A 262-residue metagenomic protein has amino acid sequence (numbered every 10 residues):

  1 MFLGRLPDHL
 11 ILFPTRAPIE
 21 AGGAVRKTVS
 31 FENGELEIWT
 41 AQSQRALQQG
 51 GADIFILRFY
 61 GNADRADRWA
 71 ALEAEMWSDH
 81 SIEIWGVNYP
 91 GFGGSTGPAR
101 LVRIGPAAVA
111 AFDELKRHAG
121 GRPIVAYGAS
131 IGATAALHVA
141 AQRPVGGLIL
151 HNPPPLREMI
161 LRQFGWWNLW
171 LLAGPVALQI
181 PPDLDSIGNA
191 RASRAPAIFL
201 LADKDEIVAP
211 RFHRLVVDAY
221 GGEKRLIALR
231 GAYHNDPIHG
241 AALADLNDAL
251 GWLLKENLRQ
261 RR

Functional and structural regions predicted by a protein language model:
M1-F31, E35-Q44: An N-terminal hydrophobic leader/cap segment in hydrolases
L36-E114, R122, T134: Membrane-embedded segments
L72, D185-S186, A195, A209-D218: Short alpha-helix in the alpha/beta-hydrolase fold that links the catalytic acid
A119-S130: Alpha/beta-hydrolase fold nucleophile elbow
H138-N189, A195, I238-H239: Hydrolase active-site cap/lid region
A192-R194, I198-L201, D205: Short beta-strand/loop motif that positions the catalytic acidic residue of the alpha/beta-hydrolase fold
D203-V208, N235-D236: Acidic catalytic loop of the alpha/beta-hydrolase fold
R214-R262: C-terminal catalytic histidine-bearing segment of alpha/beta-hydrolase fold enzymes
